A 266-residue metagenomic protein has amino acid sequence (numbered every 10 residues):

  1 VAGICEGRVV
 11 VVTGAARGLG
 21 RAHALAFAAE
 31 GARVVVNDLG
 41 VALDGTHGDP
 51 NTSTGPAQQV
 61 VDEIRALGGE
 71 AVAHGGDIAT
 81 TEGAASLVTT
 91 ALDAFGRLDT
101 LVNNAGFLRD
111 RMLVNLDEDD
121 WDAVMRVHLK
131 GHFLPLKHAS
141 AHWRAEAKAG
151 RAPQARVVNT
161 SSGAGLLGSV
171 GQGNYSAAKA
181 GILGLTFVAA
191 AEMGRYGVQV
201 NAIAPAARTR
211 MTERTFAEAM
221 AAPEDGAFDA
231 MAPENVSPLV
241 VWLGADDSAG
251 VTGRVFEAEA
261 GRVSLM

Functional and structural regions predicted by a protein language model:
G3-V36: Canonical Rossmann dinucleotide-binding motif of NAD(H)/NADP(H)-dependent dehydrogenases/reductases, specifically
C5-E6, L67-E70, T90-N103, R109 (+2 more regions): A glycine-rich helix->loop->beta "capping" turn within Rossmann-like NAD(P)(H)-dependent oxidoreductase domains
T54-G55, G75-S86, E118: The beta1-alpha1 cofactor-binding region of Rossmann-like NAD(H)/NADP(H)-dependent oxidoreductases
M112-L113, D120-D122: Substrate-binding pocket helix/loop in short-chain dehydrogenase/reductase
L136, A178: Active-site helix of classical SDR
S162: Residue(s) in the substrate-gating loop at a strand-loop-helix junction that position the organic substrate next
P223-M266: C-terminal helical subdomain
